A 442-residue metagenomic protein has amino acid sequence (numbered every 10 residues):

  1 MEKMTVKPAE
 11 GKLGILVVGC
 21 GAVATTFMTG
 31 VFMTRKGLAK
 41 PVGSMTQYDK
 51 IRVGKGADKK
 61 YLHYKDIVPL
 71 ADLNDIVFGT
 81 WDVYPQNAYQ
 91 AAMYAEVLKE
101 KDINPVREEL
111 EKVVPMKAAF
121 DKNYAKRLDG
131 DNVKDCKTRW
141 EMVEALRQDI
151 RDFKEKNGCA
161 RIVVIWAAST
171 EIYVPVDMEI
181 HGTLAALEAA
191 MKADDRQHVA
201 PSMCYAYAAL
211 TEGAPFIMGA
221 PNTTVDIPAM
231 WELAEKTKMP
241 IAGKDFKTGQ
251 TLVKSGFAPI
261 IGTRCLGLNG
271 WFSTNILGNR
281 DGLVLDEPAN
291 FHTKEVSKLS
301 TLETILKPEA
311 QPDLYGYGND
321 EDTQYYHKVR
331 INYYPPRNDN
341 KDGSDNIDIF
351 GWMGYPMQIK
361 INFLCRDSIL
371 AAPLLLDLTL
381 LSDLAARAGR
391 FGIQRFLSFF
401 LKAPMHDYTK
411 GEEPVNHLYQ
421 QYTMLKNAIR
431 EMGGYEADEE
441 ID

Functional and structural regions predicted by a protein language model:
M1-A220, T224-K236, Q250-G256, Q358-D442: Metallocofactor- and cofactor-centric catalytic cores in central/energy metabolism, strongly enriched
G213-A214, M239, C265-L266: Short glycine/serine/threonine/alanine-rich loop segments
N222-T237, I276-E287, T304-D313, Y334-G343 (+2 more regions): Short flexible/disordered coil segments
A242-K244, T248-N319: Conserved anion/nucleotide-ligand pocket segment
T293, S297-I393: Glycine-rich, aromatic-lined ligand/substrate-binding cores of catalytic and carbohydrate-binding domains
